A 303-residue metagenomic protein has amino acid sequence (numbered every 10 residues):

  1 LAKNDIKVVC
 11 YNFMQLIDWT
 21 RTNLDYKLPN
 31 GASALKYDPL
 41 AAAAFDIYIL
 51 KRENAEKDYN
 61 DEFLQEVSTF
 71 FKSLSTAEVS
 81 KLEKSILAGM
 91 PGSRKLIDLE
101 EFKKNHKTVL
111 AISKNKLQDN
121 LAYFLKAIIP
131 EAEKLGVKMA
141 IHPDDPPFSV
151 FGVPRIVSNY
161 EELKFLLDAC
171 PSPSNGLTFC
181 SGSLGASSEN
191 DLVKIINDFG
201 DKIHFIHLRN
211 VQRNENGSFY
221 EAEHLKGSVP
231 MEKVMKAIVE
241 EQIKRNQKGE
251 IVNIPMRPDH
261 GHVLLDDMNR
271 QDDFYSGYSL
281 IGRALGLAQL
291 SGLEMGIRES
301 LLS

Functional and structural regions predicted by a protein language model:
A2-V8, I17, A43-E53, Y59-Q65 (+3 more regions): Histidine-acidic metal/acid-base catalytic patches
V8-F13, A42-A43, V67, S73-S80: Metal-cofactor-binding active-site regions of metalloenzymes
Y11-N23: Aromatic-lined carbohydrate-binding surfaces of glycoside hydrolases
R21-K51: Flexible glycine-/small-residue-enriched beta->alpha junction loops that bind anionic phosphate/pyrophosphate groups
L35-D38, L82, R245: Generic preference for hydrophobic/aromatic residues in regular secondary structure cores
N60, F71-V79, E83, G200: Residues that cap or delimit alpha-helices
D145: Helix-loop segments that flank and shape redox-cofactor active sites
